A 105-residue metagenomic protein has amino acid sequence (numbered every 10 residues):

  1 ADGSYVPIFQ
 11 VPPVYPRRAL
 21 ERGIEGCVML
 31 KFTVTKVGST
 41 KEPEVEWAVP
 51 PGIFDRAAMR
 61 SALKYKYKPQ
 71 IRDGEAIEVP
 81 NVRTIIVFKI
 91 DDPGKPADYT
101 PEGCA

Functional and structural regions predicted by a protein language model:
A1-T33, A57-C104: Short proline/glycine- and basic residue-enriched helix-capping loop/turn segments at helix->loop/beta transitions
K31, K41-P50: A short, conserved beta-strand element enriched in hydrophobic/aromatic residues
